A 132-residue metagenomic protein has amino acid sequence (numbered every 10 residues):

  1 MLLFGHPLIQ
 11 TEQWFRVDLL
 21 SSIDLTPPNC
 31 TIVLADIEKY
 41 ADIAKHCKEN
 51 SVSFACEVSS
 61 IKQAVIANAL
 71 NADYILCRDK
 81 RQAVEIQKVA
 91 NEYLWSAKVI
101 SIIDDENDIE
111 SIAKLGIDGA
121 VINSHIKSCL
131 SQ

Functional and structural regions predicted by a protein language model:
M1-A69: Conserved N-terminal beta1-alpha1 strand-loop-helix module at the mouth
L3, W14, I112-Q132: Glycan-processing catalytic domains of CAZymes
T26, E92-Y93, A113-K114: Solvent-exposed alpha-helices and their adjacent loops that cap or buttress functional pockets in soluble metabolic
T31, N50-V52, D73, W95-A97 (+1 more regions): Short, well-ordered coil/turn segments that N-cap beta-strands
I32-H46, L76-W95, N107, K127-Q132: Active-site-adjacent beta->alpha loops and helix N-cap segments on the catalytic face of soluble alpha/beta enzymes
D36-I37, A55-I61, K80, V99-D108: Glycine-rich beta-to-alpha transition loops that act as phosphate-gripper elements at the mouths of alpha/beta enzyme
S53-E57, Y74-C77, S101, A120-I122: Short hydrophobic alpha-helical runs that function as membrane-insertion/retention elements
I61-N71, D104-I122: Catalytic cores of alpha/beta
